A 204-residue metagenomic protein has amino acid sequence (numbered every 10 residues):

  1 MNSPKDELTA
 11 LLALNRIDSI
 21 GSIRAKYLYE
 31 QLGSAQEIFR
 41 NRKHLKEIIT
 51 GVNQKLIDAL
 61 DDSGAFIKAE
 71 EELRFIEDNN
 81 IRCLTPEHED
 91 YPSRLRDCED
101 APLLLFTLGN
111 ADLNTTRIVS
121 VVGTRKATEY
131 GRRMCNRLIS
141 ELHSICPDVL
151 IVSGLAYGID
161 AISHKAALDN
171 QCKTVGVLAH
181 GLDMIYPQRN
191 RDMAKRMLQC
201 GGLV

Functional and structural regions predicted by a protein language model:
M1-E89: Short, small/acidic-rich helices and loops at N termini and domain boundaries of DNA replication/processing enzymes
N2-K5, T85-V204: Glycine-biased, small-residue-rich flexible motifs in mid-sequence functional cores and linkers
